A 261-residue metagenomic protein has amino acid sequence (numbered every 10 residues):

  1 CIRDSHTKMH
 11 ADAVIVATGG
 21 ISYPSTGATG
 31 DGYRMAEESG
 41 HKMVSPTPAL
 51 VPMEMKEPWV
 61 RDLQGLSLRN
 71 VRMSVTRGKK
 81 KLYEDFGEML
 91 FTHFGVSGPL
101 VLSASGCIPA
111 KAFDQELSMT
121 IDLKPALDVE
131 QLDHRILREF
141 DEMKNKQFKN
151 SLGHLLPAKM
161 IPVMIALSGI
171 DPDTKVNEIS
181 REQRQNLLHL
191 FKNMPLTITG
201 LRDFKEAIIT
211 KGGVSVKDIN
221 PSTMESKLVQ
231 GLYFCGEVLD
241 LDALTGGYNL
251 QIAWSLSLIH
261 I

Functional and structural regions predicted by a protein language model:
C1-D4, I259-I261: Conserved small/polar residues in nucleotide/adenosyl-binding loops
R3-K8, D12, Y33, E37-E38: Helical element adjacent to the flavin cofactor pocket in flavoenzyme catalytic cores
M9-I21, M89-T92: Short hydrophobic core segments
V16, M43-P46, G200, F234-C235: General beta-strand structural signal in soluble alpha/beta enzymes
I21-P24, G98, I108, S222-T223: Glycine-rich nucleotide phosphate-binding loop and flanking beta-alpha elements of Rossmann-like dinucleotide-binding
P24-Y33, S39, L241-I259: A conserved FAD-binding loop/helix module that cradles the flavin
H41-T47, V51-E178: An anion/pyrophosphate-binding glycine-rich loop and adjacent beta-alpha core in soluble alpha-beta enzymes
V163-D242: A glycine-rich dinucleotide-binding beta-alpha-beta segment and adjacent secondary-structure elements that constitute
